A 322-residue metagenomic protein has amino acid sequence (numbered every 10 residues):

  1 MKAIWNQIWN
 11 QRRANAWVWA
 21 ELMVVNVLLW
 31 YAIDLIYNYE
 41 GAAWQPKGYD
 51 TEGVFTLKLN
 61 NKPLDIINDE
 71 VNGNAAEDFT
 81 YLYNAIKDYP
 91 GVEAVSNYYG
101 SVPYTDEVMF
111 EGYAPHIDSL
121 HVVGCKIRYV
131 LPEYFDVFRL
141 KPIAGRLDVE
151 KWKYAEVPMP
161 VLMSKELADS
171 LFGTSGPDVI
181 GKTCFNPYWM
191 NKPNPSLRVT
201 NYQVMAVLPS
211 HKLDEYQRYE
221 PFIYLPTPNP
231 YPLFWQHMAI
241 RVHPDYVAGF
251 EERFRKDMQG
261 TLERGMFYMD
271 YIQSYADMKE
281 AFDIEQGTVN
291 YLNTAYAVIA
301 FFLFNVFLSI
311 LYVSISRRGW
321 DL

Functional and structural regions predicted by a protein language model:
M1-Q11, L82: A short amphipathic helical element positioned immediately N-terminal to and/or at the very start of a transmembrane
K2-N6, N305-L322: Intracellular coupling helices
Q11-G41: Short, strongly hydrophobic transmembrane alpha-helices
W17-L28, N293-S309: Alpha-helical transmembrane segments of integral membrane proteins
I33-V122, Y154: Membrane-proximal extracellular/periplasmic loop immediately following the first transmembrane helix
Y39, L57, I86, V95 (+7 more regions): Generic structural signal for small/hydrophobic residues in well-ordered secondary structure, especially within
L120-P221: Hydrophobic secondary-structure segments that place a key small or acidic residue at a functional site
K165-E166, N191-V289: "Rare, low-scoring activations can occur in soluble or secreted enzymes where short amphipathic helices or signal
